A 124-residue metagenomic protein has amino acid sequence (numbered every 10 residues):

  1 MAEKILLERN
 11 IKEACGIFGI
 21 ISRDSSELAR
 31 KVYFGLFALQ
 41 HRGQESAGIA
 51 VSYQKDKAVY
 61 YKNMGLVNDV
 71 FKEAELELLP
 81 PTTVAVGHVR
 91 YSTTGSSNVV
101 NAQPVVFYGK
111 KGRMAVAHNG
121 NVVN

Functional and structural regions predicted by a protein language model:
M1-V123: N-terminal glutamine amidotransferase
